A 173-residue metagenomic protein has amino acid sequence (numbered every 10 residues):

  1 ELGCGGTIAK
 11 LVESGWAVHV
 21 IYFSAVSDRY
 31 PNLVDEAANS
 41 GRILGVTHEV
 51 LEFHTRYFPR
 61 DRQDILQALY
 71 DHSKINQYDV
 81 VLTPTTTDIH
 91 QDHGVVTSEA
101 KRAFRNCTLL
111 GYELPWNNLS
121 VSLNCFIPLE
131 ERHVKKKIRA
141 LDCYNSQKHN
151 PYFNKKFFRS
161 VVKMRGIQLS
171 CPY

Functional and structural regions predicted by a protein language model:
E1-P31: ATP-dependent adenylation/pyrophosphate-handling site
V12, S40-R42: Acidic (Asp/Glu)-rich catalytic clusters
Y22-S24, V50-H54: Residue-level recognition of beta-strand->loop/alpha-helix junctions
R29-N39: A short secondary-structure junction motif
D35, R42, V46-E49, Y57-Y173: Metal-dependent de-N-acetylase/amidase catalytic core
